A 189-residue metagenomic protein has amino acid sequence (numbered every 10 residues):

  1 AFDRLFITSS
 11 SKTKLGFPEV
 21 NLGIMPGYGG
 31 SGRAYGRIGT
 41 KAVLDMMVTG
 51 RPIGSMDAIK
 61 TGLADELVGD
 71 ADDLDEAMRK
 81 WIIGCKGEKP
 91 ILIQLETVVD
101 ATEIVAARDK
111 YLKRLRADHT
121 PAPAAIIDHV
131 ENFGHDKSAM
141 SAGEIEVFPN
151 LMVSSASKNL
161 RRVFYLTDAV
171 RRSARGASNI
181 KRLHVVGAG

Functional and structural regions predicted by a protein language model:
A1-D3, I7, K41-A139, G143-V147 (+2 more regions): Amphipathic alpha-helical segments at domain termini/boundaries
P18: Basic, glycine-/proline-tolerant helical and adjacent loop/strand elements that line or dock onto nucleic-acid
N21-I24: Mobile "lid/hinge" segments at catalytic clefts and subdomain interfaces of large enzymes
G30-K41: Hydrophobic, secondary-structure "cap" segments at the distal end of domains
A174-G189: Glycine-rich adenosine-cofactor-binding loop
